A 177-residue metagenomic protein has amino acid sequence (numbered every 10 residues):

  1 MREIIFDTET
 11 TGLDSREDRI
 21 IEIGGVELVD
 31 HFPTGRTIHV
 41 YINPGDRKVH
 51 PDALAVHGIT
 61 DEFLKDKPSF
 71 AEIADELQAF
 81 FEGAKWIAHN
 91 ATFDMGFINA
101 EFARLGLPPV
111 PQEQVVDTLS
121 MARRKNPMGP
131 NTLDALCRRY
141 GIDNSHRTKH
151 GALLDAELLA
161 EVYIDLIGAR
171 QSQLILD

Functional and structural regions predicted by a protein language model:
M1-E113, R123-P127, A135-K149: Conserved non-catalytic scaffold segment of RNase H-like nuclease domains
G96, L119, N131, E157: Active-site phosphate/pyrophosphate-handling residues
S120-R123, R138, E161-I164: Generic alpha-helical structural context detector
G129, C137, I167-R170: Conserved NTP-handling cores and scaffolds of large molecular machines
G151-L166: Acidic, divalent-metal-coordinating active-site segment for phosphoryl/phosphodiester hydrolysis, typified by short
I164-D177: Acidic two-metal-ion nuclease catalytic site recognized across multiple nuclease folds, prominently DnaQ/RNase D-T
